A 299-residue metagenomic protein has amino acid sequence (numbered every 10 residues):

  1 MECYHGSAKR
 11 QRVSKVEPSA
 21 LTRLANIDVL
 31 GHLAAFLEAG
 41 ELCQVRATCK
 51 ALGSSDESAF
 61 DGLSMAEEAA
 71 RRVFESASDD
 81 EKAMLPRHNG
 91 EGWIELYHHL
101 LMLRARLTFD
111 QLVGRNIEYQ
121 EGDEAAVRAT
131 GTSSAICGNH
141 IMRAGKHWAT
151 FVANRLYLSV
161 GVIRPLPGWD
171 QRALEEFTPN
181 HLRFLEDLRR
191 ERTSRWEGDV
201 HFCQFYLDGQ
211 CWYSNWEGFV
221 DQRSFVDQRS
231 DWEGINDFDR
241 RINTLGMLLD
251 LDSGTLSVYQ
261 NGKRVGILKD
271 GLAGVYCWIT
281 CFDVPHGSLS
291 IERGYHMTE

Functional and structural regions predicted by a protein language model:
M1-R23: Plant-biased recognition of short, low-complexity, intrinsically disordered N-terminal tails
E2-C3, K9, N26-E299: PRY/SPRY (B30.2) beta-sandwich protein-interaction domains and their adjacent Ser/Pro/Gly-rich low-complexity linkers
